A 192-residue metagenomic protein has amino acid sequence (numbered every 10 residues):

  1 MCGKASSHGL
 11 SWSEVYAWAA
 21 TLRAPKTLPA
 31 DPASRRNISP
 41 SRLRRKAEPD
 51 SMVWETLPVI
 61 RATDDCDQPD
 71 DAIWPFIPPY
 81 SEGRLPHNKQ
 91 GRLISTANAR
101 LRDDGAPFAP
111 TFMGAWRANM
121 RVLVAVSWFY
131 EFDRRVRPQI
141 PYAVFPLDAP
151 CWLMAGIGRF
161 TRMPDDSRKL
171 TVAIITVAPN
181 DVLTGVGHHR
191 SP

Functional and structural regions predicted by a protein language model:
M1-P192: Short linear sequence motif anchored by a di-proline
